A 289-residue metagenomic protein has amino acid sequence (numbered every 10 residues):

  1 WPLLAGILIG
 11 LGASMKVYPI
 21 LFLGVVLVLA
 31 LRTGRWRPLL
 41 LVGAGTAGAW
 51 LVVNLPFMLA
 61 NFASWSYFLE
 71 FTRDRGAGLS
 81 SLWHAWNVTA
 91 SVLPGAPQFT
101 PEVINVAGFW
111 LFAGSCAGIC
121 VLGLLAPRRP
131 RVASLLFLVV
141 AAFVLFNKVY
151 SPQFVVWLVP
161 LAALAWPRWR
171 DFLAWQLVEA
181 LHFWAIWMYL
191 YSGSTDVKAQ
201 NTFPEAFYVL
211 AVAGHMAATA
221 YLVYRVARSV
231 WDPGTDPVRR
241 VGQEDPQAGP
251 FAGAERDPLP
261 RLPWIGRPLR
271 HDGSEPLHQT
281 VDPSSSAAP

Functional and structural regions predicted by a protein language model:
P2-L27, L138-L145: Membrane-interface alpha helices of multi-pass inner-membrane proteins
L21-A47, L59: Perimembrane helix-loop-helix junctions
L27-G34, C120-R128, L164-P167, Y224-W231: Structural signal for the C-terminal ends of transmembrane alpha-helices and the immediately following loop
A47-L55, V140-K148, Q176-Y189: Aromatic-anchored segments of alpha-helical transmembrane domains
F57-V88, K198-A199: Extracytoplasmic catalytic-loop and juxtamembrane helix elements of membrane-embedded, polyprenol/dolichol-linked
G76-L145, T219, A227-V230, G234-P283 (+1 more regions): Aromatic/glycine/proline-enriched transmembrane-helix motif characteristic of membrane-embedded glycan-assembly enzymes
S151-R168: Hydrophobic/aromatic-rich transmembrane helices and adjacent perimembrane loops
L190-V209: Short, membrane-exposed interhelical loops at transmembrane-helix boundaries
